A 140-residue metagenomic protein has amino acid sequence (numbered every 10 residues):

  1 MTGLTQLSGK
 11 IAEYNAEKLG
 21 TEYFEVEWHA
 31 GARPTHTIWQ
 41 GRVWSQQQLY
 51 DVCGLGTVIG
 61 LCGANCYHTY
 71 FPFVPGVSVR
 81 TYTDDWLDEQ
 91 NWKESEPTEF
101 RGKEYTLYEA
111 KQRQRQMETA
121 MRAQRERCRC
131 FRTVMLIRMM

Functional and structural regions predicted by a protein language model:
M1-L61, P75-M140: Domain-core detector
A64: Residues that flank catalytic or metal-binding motifs in active/ligand-binding sites
H68: Catalytic core of tubulin tyrosine ligase-like
